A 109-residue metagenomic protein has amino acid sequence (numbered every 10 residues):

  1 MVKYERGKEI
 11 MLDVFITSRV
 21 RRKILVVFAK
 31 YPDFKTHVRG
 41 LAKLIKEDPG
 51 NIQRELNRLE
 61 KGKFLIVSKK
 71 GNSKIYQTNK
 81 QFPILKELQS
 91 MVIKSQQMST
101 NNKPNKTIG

Functional and structural regions predicted by a protein language model:
M1-K23: Short alpha-helical segments that sit at the start of domains
A29-D33: Short helix-capping/hinge SLiMs at alpha-helix to coil transitions
V38-K43: A short acidic, leucine-rich amphipathic alpha-helix
L56-N57: Short, hydrophobic-biased segments on the C-terminal half of alpha helices that form "recognition helices"
E60-K69: A short, conserved structural fragment
S73-I108: Conserved segment of winged-helix/HTH DNA-binding domains
